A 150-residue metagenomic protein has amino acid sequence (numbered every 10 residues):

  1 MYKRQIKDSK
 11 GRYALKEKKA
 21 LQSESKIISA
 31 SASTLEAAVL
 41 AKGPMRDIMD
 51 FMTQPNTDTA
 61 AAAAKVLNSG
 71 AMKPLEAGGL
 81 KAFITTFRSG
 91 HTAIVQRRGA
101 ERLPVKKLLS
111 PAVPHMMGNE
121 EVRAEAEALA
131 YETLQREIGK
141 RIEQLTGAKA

Functional and structural regions predicted by a protein language model:
M1-Q5: Conserved small/polar residues in nucleotide/adenosyl-binding loops
I6-A20, G147-A150: Short, glycine/acidic-rich hinge or "gate" loops at secondary-structure transitions that mediate conformational
S25-A150: Charged, low-complexity interaction tracts
